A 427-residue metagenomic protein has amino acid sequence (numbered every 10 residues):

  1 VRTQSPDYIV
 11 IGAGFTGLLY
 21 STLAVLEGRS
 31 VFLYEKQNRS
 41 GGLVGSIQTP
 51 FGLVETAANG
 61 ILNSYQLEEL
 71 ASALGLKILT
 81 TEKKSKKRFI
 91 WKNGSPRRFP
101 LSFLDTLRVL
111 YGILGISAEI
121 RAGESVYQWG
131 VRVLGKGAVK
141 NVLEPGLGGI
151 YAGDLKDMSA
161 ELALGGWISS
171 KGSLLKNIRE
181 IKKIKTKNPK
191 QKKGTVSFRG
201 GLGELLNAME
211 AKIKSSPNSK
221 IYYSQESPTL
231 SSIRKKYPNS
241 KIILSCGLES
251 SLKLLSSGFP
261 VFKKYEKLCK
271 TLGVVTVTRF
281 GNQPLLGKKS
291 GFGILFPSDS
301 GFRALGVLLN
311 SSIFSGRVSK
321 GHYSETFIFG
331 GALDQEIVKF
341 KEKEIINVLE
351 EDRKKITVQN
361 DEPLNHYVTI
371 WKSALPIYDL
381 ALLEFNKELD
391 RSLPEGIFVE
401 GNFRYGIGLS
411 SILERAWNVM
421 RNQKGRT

Functional and structural regions predicted by a protein language model:
D7-L33: N-terminal Rossmann-like FAD-binding beta1-loop-alpha1 element of flavoenzymes
G12, E82, P217, I221-E226 (+1 more regions): Short loop/edge segments at beta-strand edges and connector loops that shape dinucleotide/nucleotide cofactor-binding
T16, R39, E249: Conserved Rossmann-like nucleotide-cofactor binding loop
V25-Q48: Glycine-rich FAD pyrophosphate-binding loop
E27, Q225-V338, I356: Mid-domain catalytic core of redox enzymes that form a hydrophobic substrate pocket/lid adjacent to a catalytic redox
P50-I120, S125: Dinucleotide-binding Rossmann-like beta1-alpha1 core, especially the glycine-rich loop that anchors the ADP
P100-S102, K289, N310, F314-T427: Conserved flavin/dinucleotide-binding core of flavoenzymes
Y111, A118-I233, Y237: Active-site/ligand-binding neighborhood in enzyme catalytic cores
